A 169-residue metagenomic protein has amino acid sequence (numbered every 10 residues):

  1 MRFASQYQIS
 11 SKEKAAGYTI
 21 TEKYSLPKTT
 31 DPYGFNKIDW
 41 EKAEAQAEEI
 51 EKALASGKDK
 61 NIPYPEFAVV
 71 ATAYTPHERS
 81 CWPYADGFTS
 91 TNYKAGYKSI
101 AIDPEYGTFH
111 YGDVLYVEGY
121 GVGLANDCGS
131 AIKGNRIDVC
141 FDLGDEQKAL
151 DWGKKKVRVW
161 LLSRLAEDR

Functional and structural regions predicted by a protein language model:
M1-R169: Solvent-exposed, well-ordered loop and adjacent helix/strand elements within mature globular domains that form
